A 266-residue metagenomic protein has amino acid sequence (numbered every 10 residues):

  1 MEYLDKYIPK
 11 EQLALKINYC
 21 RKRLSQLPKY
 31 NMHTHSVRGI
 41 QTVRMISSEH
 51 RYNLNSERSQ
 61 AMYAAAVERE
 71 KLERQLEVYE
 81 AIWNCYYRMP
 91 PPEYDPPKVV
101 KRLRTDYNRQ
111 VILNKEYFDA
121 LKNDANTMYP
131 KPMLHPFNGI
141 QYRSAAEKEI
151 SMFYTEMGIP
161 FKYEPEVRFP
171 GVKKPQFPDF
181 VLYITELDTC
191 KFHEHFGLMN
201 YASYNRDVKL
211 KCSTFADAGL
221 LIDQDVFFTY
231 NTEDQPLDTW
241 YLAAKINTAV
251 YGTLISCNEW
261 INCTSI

Functional and structural regions predicted by a protein language model:
M1-E116: Nuclease-adjacent, charged terminal/linker segments that flank catalytic cores
D5-I8, V67, N138-Y142, M199-S203: Conserved aromatic-histidine-acidic binding/catalytic patches
P96-I159: Solvent-exposed, charged helical/coil patches that constitute nucleic-acid or partner-interaction surfaces
I140-Y142, T155, P160-E186: Active-site metal-binding core of divalent-cation-utilizing nuclease and nuclease-like domains
Y154-T155, C212-A216: Class I S-adenosyl-L-methionine
V167-P175, Y201-S203, T232-L237: Acidic-and-aromatic substrate-binding clefts and catalytic sites of carbohydrate-active enzymes
F177-K211: Short beta-strand-loop-alpha-helix junction that forms the active-site gateway of nucleic-acid-processing nucleases
A216-I266: Basic, glycine-rich
